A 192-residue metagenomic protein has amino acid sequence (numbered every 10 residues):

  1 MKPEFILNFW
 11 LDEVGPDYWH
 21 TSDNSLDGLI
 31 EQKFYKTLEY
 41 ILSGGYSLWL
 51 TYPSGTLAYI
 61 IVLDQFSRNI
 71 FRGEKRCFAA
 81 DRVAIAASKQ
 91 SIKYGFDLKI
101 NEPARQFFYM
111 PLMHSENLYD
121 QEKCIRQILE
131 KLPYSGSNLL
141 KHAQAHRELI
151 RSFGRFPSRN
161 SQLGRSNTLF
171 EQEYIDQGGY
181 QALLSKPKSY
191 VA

Functional and structural regions predicted by a protein language model:
M1-L57, V62-G73, F78-P111, S115-A192: Intrinsically disordered, low-complexity activation-like regions
